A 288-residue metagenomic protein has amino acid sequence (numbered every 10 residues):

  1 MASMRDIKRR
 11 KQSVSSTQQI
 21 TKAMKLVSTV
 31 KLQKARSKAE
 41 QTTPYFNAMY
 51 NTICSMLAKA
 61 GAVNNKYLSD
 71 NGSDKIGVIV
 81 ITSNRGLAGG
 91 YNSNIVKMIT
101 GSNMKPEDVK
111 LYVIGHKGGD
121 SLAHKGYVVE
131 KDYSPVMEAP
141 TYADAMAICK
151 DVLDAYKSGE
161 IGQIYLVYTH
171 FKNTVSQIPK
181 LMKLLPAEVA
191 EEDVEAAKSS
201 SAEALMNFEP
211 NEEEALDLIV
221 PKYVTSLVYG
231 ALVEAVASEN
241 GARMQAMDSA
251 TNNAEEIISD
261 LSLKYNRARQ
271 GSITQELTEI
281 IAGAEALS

Functional and structural regions predicted by a protein language model:
M1-S288: C-terminal beta-strand-loop-alpha-helix "lid" module of Rossmann-like NAD(P)-dependent dehydrogenases
